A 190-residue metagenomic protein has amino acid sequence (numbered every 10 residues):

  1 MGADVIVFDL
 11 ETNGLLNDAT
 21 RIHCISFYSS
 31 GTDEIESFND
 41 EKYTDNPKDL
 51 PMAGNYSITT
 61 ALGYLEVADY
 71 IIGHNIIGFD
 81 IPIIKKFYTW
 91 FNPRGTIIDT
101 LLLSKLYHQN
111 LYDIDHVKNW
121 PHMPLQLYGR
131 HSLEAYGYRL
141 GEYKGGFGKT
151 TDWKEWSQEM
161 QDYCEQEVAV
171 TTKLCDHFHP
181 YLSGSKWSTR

Functional and structural regions predicted by a protein language model:
M1-Q126: Conserved RNase H-like, two-metal-ion catalytic cores of nucleic-acid enzymes
G31, E41-K48, M52, A61-V67 (+4 more regions): Retroelement reverse transcriptase polymerase core
Y88, L140-G141: Residues at alpha-helix termini
R94-G95, T100-L103, M123, L127-Y128 (+2 more regions): Mixed-charge, glycine-rich, non-catalytic linkers/tails in nucleic-acid processing enzymes
